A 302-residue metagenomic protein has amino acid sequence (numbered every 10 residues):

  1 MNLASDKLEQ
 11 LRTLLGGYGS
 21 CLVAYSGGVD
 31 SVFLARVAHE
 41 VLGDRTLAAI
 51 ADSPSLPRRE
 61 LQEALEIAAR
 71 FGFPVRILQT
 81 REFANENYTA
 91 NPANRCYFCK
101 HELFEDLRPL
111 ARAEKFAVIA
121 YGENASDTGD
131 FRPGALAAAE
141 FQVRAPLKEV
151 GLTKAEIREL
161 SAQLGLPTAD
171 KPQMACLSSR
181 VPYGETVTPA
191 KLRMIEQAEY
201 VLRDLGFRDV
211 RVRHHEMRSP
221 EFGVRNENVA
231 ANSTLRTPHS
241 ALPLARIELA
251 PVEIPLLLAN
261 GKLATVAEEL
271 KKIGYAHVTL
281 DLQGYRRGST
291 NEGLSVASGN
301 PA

Functional and structural regions predicted by a protein language model:
M1-Q163, R218-P220, N226, N232-S233 (+5 more regions): ATP-dependent adenylation/nucleotidyltransferase module used to activate substrates
L8, F104, K191-I195, A259 (+1 more regions): Generic alpha-helical secondary structure
E60-L61, Q173, L258-K262: Residues at alpha-helix caps and immediate loop-helix transition turns in enzyme cores, especially N- and C-cap
L152, R158-L202, G206-R211: Mid-to-C-terminal catalytic subdomains of enzymes that bind/position adenosyl phosphate moieties or nucleic-acid
R208-R218, D281-Q283: C-terminal boundary motif of the adenylate-forming
L242, R246-A259: A short interface-forming secondary-structure element
P255-L270: A conserved acidic, glycine/proline-rich C-terminal tail/linker
G288-A302: Short, low-order "capping/linker" segments at domain edges
